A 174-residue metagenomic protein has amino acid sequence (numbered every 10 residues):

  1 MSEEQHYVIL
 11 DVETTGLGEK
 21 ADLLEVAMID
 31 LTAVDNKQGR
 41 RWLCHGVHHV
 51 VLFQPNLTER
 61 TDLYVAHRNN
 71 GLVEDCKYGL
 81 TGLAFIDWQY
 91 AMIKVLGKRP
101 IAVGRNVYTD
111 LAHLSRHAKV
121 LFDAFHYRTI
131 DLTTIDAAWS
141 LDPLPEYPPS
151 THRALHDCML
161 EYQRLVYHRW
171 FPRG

Functional and structural regions predicted by a protein language model:
S2-V8, E13-G104, P148: Conserved non-catalytic scaffold segment of RNase H-like nuclease domains
E13-T15, A27, N106-V107, A112 (+2 more regions): Anionic group-transfer/hydrolysis microenvironments
A91-V95, A112, R116, A137 (+2 more regions): Residue-level signal for well-ordered alpha-helical scaffold segments within enzymatic catalytic domains
I93, Y108-Y127: Substrate-recognition/cap helix-loop segment adjacent to the acidic, metal-dependent catalytic center of Asp-based
I101-V107, A112-H113, P143-G174: Acidic, Mg2+-coordinating catalytic module of metal-dependent nucleases/exonucleases that use a two-metal-ion mechanism
H126-L144: Short, flexible loop segments at boundaries between secondary-structure elements
